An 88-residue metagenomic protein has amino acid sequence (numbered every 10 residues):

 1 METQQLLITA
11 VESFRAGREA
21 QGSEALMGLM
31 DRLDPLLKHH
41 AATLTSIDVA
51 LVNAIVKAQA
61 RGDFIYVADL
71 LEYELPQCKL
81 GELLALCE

Functional and structural regions predicted by a protein language model:
M1-E88: C-terminal-biased regions
